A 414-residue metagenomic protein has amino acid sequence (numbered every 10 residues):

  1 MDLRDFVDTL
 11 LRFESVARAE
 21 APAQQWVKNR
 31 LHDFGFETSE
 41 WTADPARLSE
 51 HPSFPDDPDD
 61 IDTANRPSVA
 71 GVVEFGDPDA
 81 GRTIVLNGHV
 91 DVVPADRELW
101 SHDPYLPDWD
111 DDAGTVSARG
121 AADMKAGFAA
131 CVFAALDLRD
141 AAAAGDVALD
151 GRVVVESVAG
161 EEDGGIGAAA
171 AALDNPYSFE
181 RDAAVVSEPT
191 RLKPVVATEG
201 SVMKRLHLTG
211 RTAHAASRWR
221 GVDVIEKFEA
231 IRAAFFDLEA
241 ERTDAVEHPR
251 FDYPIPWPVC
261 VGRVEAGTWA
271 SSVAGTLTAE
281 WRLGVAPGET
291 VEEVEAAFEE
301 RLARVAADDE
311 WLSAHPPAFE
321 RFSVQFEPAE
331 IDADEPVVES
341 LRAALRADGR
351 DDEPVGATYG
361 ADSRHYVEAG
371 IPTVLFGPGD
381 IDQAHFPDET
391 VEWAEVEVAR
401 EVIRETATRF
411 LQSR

Functional and structural regions predicted by a protein language model:
M1-S117, A144: Acidic/His- and Gly-rich active-site-bordering loop/insert found across diverse amide/peptide-bond hydrolases
P58-D62, V196-A197, R250-D252, P354-G356: Short Gly/Pro-enriched turn/cap motifs at secondary-structure boundaries
R97, V147, V195-S201, A270-G275 (+1 more regions): Short glycine/proline-enriched loop/turn "hinge" motifs that connect secondary-structure elements and lie
G120-A122, A126-D237, V391-E401: Fold-level recognition of mixed alpha/beta catalytic cores in primary-metabolism enzymes, strongest
R205, G210-R414: Metal-dependent amide/peptide-bond hydrolase catalytic core, centered on the "pita-bread" metallohydrolase fold
